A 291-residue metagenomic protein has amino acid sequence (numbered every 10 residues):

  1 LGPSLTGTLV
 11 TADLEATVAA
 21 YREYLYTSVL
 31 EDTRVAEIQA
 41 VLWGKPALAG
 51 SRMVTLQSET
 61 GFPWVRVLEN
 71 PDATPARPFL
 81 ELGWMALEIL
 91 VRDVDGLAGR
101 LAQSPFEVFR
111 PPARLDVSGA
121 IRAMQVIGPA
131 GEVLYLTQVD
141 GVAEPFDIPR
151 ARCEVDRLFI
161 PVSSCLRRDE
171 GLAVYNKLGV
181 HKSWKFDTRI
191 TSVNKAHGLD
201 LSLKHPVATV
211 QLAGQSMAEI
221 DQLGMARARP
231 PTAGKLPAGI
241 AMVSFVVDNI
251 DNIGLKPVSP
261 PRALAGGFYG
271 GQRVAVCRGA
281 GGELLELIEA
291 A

Functional and structural regions predicted by a protein language model:
L1, T6-L9, L30-T33, P63-L68 (+6 more regions): Vicinal oxygen chelate
L9-F62, R114-V117, S163-Q215: Core segments of cupin and vicinal oxygen chelate
E37-L42, D72-A76, A143-D147, T191-K195 (+1 more regions): A short, acidic/glycine-rich surface segment
G44-P46, R77-F79, A151-R152, L199 (+1 more regions): Short consensus segments that form the blades of beta-propeller domains, in both extracellular/periplasmic
P46-A49, T55, D72-L82, R92: Post-signal peptide N-terminal segment of secreted/secretory-pathway proteins
L56, L68-T74, L166, I220-M225 (+1 more regions): Short beta-strand-to-loop junctions in surface cap/lid or active-site-entrance loops
L236-F245: Low-complexity, glycine/alanine/valine/leucine- and proline-rich hydrophobic stretches
